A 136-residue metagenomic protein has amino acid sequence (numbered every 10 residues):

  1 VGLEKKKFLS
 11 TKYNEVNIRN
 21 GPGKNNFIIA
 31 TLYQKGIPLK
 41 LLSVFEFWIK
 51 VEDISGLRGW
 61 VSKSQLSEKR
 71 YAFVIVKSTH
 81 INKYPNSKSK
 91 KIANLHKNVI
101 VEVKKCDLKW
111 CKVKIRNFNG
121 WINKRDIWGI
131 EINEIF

Functional and structural regions predicted by a protein language model:
V1-N20, T31-K35, L42-L57, V61-K83 (+4 more regions): SH3-family beta-barrel domains
N26-I28: Beta-strand-rich domains and repeat architectures in extracellular enzymes and scaffolds, especially beta-propellers
